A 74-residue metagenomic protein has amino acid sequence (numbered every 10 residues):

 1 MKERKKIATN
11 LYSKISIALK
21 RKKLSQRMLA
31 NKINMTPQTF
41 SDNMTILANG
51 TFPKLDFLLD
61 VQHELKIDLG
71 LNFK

Functional and structural regions predicted by a protein language model:
M1-L24: A short, Lys/Arg-rich alpha-helix, primarily the initiator
S16, S41-D42, F73: Key DNA-contacting residues within the recognition helix of helix-turn-helix
L19, A30, Q62: The alpha-helix within a helix-turn-helix
L19, M44-T45: DNA major-groove recognition helix of helix-turn-helix
K23-D42: Short alpha-helical DNA-recognition segment
T36-T39, K54, D68: Short coil turns linking two alpha-helices in DNA-binding domains
L47-D60: Short, basic-rich loop-to-helix N-cap that marks the start of a DNA-contacting helix
H63-K74: Short C-terminal boundary/hinge segments that cap the last helix of small helical domains
